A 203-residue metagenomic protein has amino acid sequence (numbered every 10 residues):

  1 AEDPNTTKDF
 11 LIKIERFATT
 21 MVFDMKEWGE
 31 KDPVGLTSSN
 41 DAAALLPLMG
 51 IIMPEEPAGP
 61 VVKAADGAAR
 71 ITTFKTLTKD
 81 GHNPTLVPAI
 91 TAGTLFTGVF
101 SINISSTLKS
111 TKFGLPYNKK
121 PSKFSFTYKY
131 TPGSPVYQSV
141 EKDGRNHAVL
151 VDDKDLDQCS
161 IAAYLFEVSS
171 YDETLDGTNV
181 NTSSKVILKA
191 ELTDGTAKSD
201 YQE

Functional and structural regions predicted by a protein language model:
P4, K8-G59: Extracellular carbohydrate-recognition regions
N5, R16, Y117-K119, A197-S199: Surface-exposed coil/turn segments at beta-strand junctions on protein surfaces, enriched
T20-V22, D66, K112-G114, N118-S125 (+1 more regions): Extracellular structured ligand-interaction cores
M25-E27, F74-T76, G114-G133, V140-A148 (+1 more regions): Solvent-exposed strand-to-loop "edge" motifs in beta-rich extracellular domains
V62-L86, I90-G93, G98: Short carbohydrate-recognition loop motifs
P88, A92-F124: Extracellular/lumenal carbohydrate-interaction signature centered on repeated Trp-anchored short motifs
E141-I161: Short coil-to-beta strand junction motifs in C2/discoidin
S170-E203: Extracellular carbohydrate recognition and processing domains and analogous Trp-centered ligand-binding platforms
